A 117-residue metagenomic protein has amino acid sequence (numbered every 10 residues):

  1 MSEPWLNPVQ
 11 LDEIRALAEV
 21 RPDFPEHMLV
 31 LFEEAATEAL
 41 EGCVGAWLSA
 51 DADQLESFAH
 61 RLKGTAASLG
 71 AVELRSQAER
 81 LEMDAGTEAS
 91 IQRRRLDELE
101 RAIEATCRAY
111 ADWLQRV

Functional and structural regions predicted by a protein language model:
M1-V117: Two-component system phosphorelay core
